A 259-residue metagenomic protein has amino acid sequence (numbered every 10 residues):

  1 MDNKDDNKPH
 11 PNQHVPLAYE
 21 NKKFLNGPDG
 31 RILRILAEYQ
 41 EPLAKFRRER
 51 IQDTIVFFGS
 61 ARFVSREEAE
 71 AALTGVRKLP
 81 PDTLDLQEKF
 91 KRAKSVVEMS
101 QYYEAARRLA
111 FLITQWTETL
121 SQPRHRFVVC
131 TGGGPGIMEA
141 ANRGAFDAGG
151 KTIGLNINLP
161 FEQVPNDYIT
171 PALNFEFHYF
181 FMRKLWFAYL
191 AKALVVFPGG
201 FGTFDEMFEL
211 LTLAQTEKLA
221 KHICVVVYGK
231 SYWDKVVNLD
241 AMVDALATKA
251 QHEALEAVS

Functional and structural regions predicted by a protein language model:
D2-K4, P9-L155: Glycine-rich beta-alpha loop segments
A44-T54, K78-A93, H178-F201, F208-K221: Glycine/serine-rich loop-strand microenvironments at binding/catalytic pocket rims
A72-G75, F146-D147, E209-A214, A241-L246: Short, solvent-exposed amphipathic alpha-helical segments in soluble enzyme and RNA/protein-processing domains
T114-R124, A214-A220, A247-A250: Alpha-helix termini
H125-V128, K221-V225, L255-S259: Residue-level recognition of the N-termini of beta-strands and the immediately preceding loop/turn
C130-F197, F204, F208: Phosphate/pyrophosphate-binding betaalpha-module
G149-E162, L211-V237: Short, acidic/small-residue loops that bind anionic groups at enzyme active sites
V227-S259: C-terminal functional extensions of proteins
